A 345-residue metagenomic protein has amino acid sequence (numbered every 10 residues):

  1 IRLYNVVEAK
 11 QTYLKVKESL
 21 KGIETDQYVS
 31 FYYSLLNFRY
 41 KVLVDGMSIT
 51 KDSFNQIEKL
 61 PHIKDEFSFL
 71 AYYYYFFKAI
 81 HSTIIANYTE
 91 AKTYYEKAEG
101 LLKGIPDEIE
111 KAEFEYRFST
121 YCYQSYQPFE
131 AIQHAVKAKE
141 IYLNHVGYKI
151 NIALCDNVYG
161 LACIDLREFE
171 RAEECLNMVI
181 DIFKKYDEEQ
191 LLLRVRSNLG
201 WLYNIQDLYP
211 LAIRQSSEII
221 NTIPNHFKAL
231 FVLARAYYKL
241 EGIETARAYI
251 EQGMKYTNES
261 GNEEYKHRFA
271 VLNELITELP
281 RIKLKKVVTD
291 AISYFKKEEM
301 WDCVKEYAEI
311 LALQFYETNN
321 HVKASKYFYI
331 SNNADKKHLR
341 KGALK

Functional and structural regions predicted by a protein language model:
I1-K78, I250, D290, F295-E298 (+2 more regions): Flexible inter-repeat linkers and adjacent short helices within tandem amphipathic alpha-helical repeat scaffolds
I1-N5, S34-G46, Y72-A86, E113-Y126 (+5 more regions): Tandem amphipathic alpha-helical repeat scaffolds
L3-K17, L43-E58, I85-K97, Q127-K137 (+4 more regions): Helix-turn-helix repeat elements of alpha-solenoid scaffolds
L14-G22, F54-K64, E96-D107, V136-G147 (+5 more regions): Amphipathic alpha-helical segments of tetratricopeptide repeats
T25-F31, D65-Y73, P106-E113, V146-L154 (+5 more regions): Alpha-solenoid helical repeat architecture
Y28-S125, E130-H134, I141-Y142: Internal alpha-solenoid helical repeat scaffolds
P128-W201: Loop-centered beta-sheet repeat module
Y209, T222-P224, A229, L233-E299 (+2 more regions): Helix-coil-helix junctions within alpha-helical repeat/solenoid scaffolds
